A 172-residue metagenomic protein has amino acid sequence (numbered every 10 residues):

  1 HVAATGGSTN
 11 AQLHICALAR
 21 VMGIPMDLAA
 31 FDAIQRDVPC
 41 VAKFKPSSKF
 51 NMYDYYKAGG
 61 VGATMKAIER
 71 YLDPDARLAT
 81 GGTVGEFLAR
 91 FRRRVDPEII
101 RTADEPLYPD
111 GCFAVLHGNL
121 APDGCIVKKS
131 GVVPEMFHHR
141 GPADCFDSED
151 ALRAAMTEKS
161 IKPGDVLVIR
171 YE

Functional and structural regions predicted by a protein language model:
H1-E172: Catalytic or ion-coupling anion/metal-binding cores of large enzyme and transporter domains
